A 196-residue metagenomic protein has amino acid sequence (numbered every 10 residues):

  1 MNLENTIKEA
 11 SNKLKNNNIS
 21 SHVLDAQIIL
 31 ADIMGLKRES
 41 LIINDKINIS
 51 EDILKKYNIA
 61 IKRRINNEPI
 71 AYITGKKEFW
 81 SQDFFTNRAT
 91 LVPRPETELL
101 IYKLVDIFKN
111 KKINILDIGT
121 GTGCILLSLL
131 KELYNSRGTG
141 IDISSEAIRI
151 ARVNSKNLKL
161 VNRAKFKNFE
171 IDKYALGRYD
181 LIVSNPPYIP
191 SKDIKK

Functional and structural regions predicted by a protein language model:
M1-Y57: A short N-terminal interaction module
T6-A10, A60, L100-K103, N154: A ubiquitous structural signal for well-ordered alpha-helices
I7, A26-Q27, Y57, I70 (+3 more regions): A general structural signal for well-ordered alpha-helical segments in protein cores
I19, A89-T90, S144: Short beta->alpha junction loops/turns
D32-D106: Conserved AdoMet
P95-K195: Conserved SAM/SAH cofactor-binding pocket of Class I
